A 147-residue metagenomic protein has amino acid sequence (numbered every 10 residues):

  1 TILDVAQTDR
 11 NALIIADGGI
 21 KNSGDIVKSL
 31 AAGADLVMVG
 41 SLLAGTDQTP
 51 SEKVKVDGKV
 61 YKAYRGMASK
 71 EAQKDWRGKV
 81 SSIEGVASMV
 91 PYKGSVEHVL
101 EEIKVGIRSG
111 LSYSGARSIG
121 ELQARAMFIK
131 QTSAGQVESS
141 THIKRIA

Functional and structural regions predicted by a protein language model:
T1-A16, I20-A147: Alpha/beta catalytic cores of nucleotide-metabolism and tRNA/nucleoside-modifying enzymes
